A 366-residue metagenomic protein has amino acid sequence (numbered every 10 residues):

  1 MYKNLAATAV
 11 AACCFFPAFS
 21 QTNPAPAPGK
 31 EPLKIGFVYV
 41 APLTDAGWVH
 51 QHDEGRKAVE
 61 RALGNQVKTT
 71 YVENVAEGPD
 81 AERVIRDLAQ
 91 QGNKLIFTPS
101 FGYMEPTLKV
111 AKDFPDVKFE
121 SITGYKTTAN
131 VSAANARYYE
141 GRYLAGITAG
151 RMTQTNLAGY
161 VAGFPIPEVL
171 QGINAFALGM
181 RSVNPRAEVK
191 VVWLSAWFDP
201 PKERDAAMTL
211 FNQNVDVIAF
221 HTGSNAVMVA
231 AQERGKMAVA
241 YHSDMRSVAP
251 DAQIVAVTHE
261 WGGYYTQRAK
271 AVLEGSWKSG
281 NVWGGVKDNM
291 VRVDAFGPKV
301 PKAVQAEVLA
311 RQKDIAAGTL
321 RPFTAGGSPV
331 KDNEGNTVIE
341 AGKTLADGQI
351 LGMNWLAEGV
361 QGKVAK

Functional and structural regions predicted by a protein language model:
M1-N4: Positively charged n-region of N-terminal signal peptides that target proteins for export
A7-A18: Bacterial N-terminal signal peptides
Q21-K366: A residue-level marker of the well-folded mature domains of exported/periplasmic proteins
